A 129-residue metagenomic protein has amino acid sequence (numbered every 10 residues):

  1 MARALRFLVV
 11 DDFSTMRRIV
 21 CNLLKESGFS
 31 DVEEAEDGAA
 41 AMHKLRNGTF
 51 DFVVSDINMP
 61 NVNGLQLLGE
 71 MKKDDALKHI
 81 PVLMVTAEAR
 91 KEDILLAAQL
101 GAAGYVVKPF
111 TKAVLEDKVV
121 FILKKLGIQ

Functional and structural regions predicted by a protein language model:
S14-E33: Two-component/phosphorelay signaling modules centered on CheY-like receiver
E34-F52: Acidic, metal-coordinating helix/loop segments flanking the phosphotransfer/catalytic sites of two-component signaling
D37-A40, N63-G69: Acidic catalytic/metal-coordinating carboxylates
V54-D56: Active-site T/S-Asp motif of two-component receiver
M59: Receiver (REC) domain active-site loop signature in two-component systems and cognate sites in sensor histidine kinases
F110-V120: C-terminal output helix
